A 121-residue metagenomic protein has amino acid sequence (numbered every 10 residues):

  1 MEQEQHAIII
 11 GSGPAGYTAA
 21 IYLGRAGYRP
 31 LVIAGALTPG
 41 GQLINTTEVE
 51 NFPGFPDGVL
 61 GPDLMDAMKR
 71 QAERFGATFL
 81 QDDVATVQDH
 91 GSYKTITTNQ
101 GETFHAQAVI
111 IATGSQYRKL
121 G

Functional and structural regions predicted by a protein language model:
M1-I10, A26, L31-V32, T38 (+2 more regions): FAD-binding core/adjacent interface of flavoenzyme oxidoreductases
Q5-F75: Beta1-alpha1 glycine-rich phosphate/pyrophosphate-binding loop at the start of Rossmann-like nucleotide-binding domains
